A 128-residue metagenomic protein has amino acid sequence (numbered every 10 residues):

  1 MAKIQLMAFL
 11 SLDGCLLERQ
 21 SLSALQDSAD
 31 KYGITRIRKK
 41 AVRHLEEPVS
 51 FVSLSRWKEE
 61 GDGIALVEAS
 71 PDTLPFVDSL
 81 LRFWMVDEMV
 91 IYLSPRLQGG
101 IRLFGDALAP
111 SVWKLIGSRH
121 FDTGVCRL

Functional and structural regions predicted by a protein language model:
M1-L128: Enzymes that bind and transform nitrogen-containing heteroaromatic metabolites
